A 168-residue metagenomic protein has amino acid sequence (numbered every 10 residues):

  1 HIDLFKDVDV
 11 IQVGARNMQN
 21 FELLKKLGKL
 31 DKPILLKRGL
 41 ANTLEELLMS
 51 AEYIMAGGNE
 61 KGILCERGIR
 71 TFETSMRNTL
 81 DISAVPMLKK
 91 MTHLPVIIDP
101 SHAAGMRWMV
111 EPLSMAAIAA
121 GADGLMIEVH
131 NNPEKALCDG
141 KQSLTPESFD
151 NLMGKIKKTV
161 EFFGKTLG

Functional and structural regions predicted by a protein language model:
H1-D7, E46-S50, G105-D123, N131: Catalytic cores of alpha/beta
F5, L36, L88, D99 (+2 more regions): Conserved, mostly hydrophobic/aromatic
V8-S83: Conserved anion-binding
A15-F21, A117-Q142: Glycine-rich phosphate-binding active-site loops on the catalytic face of alpha/beta enzymes
G28, A51-M55, P86-T92, M153 (+1 more regions): Surface-exposed amphipathic alpha-helices with a cationic face
P33, M91-A103: Short beta-strand/loop segments at the ligand-binding rim of alpha/beta enzyme cores
R77-S83, W108-M115, Q142-P146: Charged helix-capping and loop-helix junction motifs
N132-K165: C-terminal helical cap(s) of enzyme catalytic domains, especially alpha/beta-barrels
